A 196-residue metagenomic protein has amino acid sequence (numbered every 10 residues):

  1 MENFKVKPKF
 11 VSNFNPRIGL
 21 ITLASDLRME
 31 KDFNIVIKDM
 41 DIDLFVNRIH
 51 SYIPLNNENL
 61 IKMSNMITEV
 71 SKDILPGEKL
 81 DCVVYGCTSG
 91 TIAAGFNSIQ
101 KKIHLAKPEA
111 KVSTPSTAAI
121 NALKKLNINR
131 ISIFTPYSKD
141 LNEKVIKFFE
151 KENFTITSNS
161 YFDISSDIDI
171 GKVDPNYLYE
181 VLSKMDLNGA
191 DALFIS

Functional and structural regions predicted by a protein language model:
M1-E69, Y137-D174: N-terminal glycine-rich anion-binding loop in soluble enzyme alpha/beta folds
T22-L27, C87-F96, P136-L141, S196: Gly/Ser/Thr-rich loops at beta-strand to alpha-helix junctions that form or flank small-molecule/cofactor-binding
S64-E78, Y179-A190: Short, well-structured alpha-helical segments in soluble
T68-L75, S116-N121, V145: Short, charged beta->alpha transition segments
L80-G86, S132-I133, A190-S196: Periplasmic-binding protein-like
V84-Y85, K111-P115, S158-N159, F194-I195: General beta-strand structural signal in soluble alpha/beta enzymes
Q100-L123: Short, acidic/small-residue loops that bind anionic groups at enzyme active sites
T114-A118, V173-S183: Active-site glycine-rich loop that binds ribose-phosphate moieties when present
